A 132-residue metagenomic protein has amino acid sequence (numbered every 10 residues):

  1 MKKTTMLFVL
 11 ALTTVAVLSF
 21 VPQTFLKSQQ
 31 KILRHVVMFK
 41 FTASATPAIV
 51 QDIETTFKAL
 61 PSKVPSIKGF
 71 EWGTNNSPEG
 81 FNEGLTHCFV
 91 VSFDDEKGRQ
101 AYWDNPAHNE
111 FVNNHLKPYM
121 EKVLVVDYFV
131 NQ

Functional and structural regions predicted by a protein language model:
T4-L7, A16-Q30, G73-G80, N113-Q132: Glycine-rich beta-strand-turn "strand-cap" elements at beta-sheet edges
T5-F8, S62-I67, S92-V126: An amphipathic, aromatic/His-enriched active-site/gating alpha helix that lines ligand/cofactor pockets
Q29, L60-K63: Extracytoplasmic/secreted proteins and extracellular or luminal domains
I32-F41, N76, G80-W103: Short, well-ordered beta-strand segments in beta-rich or mixed alpha/beta enzyme and ligand-binding folds
V36, G69-E71, C88-V90, L124-V125: Structural recognition of the beta-strand scaffold that forms the well-ordered cores of secreted hydrolase catalytic
S44, A48, K63, G80-F81: Conserved, structured core segments of small domains
I49-F57, Y102-H108: Short amphipathic alpha-helices in soluble, non-transmembrane regions that often serve as interface/regulatory elements
A59, S66-G73: Short acidic amphipathic segments
